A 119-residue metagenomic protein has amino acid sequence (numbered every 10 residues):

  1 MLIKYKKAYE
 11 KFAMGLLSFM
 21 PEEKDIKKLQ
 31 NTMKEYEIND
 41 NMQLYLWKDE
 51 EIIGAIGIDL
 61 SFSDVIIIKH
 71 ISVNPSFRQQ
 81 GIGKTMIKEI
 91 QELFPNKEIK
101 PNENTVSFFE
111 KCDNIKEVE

Functional and structural regions predicted by a protein language model:
M1-K28: Short amphipathic alpha-helix that is part of the acyltransferase structural core
K24-Q43: Active-site rim helix/loop that mediates acceptor-substrate recognition in acyltransferases
K27-N31, D49, H70, R78: Conserved acyl-donor/pantetheine-binding loop and adjacent beta-alpha core of acyl/acetyltransferases and related
D40-G54: Conserved beta-hairpin
E51-L60, I67, S72: Conserved beta-strand in the GNAT
V73, Q79-E92: Conserved acetyl-CoA-binding loop-helix of GNAT-fold acetyltransferases
M86, S107-F108: Conserved short alpha-helix immediately C-terminal to the canonical SAM/SAH-binding motif I of Rossmann-like
E92-S107, D113-E119: Conserved GNAT acetyl-CoA-binding A-motif
